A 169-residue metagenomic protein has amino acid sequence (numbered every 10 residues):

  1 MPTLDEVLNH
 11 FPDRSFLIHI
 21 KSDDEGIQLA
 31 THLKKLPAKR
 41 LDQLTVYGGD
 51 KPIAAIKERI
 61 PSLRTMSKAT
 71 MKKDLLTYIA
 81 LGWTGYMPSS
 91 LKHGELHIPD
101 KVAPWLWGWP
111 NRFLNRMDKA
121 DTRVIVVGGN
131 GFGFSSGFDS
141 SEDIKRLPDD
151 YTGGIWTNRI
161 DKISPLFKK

Functional and structural regions predicted by a protein language model:
M1-D5, D74-M87, W109-P110, G137-R146: Short, acidic/polar
M1-S62, T84-R123, V127-N130: Metal-dependent phosphodiesterase/phospholipase catalytic core, i.e., the His/Asp/Glu-rich active-site region
T45-G49, T65-K68, I155-W156: Short, hydrophobic beta-strand segments that form beta-sheet elements in well-ordered domains
G48-A54, M71-K72, N158-D161: Short, polar loop motifs at secondary-structure junctions
A54, F138-Y151, L166-F167: Catalytic cores of alpha/beta
K57-K73, A80: Conserved anion-binding
V124-V126, G131-F134, S141, P148: Extracytoplasmic/luminal low-complexity segments enriched in Pro/Gly and acidic/polar residues that act as flexible
D150-S164: Glycine-rich phosphate-binding active-site loops on the catalytic face of alpha/beta enzymes
